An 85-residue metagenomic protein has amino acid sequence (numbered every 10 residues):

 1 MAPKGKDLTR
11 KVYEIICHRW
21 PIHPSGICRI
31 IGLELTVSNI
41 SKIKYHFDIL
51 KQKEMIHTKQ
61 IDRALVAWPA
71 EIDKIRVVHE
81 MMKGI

Functional and structural regions predicted by a protein language model:
M1-H18, N39, V78: Short alpha-helical segments that sit at the start of domains
P3-K6, Q60-M82: Short, cationic-aromatic polyanion-contact patches
E14, R29, Y45: DNA-binding alpha-helical recognition surfaces that contact promoter or target DNA
H18, I49-Q52: The C-terminal cap of the DNA-recognition helix in HTH/winged-HTH DNA-binding domains, marking the helix-to-coil
I22-I31: Short acidic, hydrophobic short linear motifs in intrinsically disordered regions
T36-I49: Short amphipathic alpha-helical interaction segments
K51-I61: A short, conserved structural fragment
